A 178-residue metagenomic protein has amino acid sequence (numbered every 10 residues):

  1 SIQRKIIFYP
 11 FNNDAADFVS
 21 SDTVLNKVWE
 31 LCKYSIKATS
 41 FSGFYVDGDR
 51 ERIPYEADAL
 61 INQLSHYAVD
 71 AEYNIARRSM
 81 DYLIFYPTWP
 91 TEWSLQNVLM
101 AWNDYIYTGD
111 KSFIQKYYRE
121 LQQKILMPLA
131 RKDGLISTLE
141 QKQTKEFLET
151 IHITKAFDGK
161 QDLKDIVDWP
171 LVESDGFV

Functional and structural regions predicted by a protein language model:
S1-P54, S112-F113, K124-P128: Acidic/polar, glycine-enriched structural segments that form the non-catalytic walls/loops of the carbohydrate-binding
F18-S21, T88, Y105-Q115, P170-V178: The substrate-binding groove and active-site-proximal loops of carbohydrate-active enzymes, especially glycoside
S21-W29, E72-Y73, D104, P128 (+2 more regions): Short, structured coil/loop segments at alpha-helix boundaries
W29, K33-G43, D70-P90, Y117-S137: Long, well-ordered core segments of solenoidal/helical folds
R52-A76, A101-K111: Alpha-helical support elements that line or immediately flank enzyme active sites and cofactor-binding pockets
M80-D81, F85-N97, L129-V178: The feature captures the catalytic groove of carbohydrate-active enzymes
W93-D104, F113, Y117, L121-I125: Extended, hydrophobic alpha-helical segments in both membrane/secreted and soluble proteins
